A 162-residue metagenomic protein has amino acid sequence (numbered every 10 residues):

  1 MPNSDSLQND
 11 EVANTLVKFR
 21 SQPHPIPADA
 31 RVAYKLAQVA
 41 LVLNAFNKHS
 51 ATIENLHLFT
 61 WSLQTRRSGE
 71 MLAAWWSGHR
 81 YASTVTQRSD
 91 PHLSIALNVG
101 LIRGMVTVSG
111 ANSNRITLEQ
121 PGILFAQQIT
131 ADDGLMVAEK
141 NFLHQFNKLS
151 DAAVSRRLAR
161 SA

Functional and structural regions predicted by a protein language model:
M1-K35, H92, G134-N141, A162: Eukaryotic partner-binding/assembly regions in large regulatory complexes
V17-G78: Short, amphipathic alpha-helical interface elements at domain boundaries that mediate macromolecular binding
A51-E54, R88, S113: A structural signal for alpha-helical segments
T60, T84-R88: Hydrophobic alpha-helical segments that drive targeting, anchoring, or assembly
H79-S83: An alpha-helical, amphipathic repeat domain used for nucleic-acid recognition, typified by the mTERF helical solenoid
L93-G104: Basic amphipathic alpha-helical segments that dock to polyanions
T107-D133: Accessory beta->alpha helical hairpin/"wing" motif in late/C-terminal subdomains of nucleic-acid enzymes
I123-S161: Short, amphipathic alpha-helical interaction segments positioned at domain boundaries
